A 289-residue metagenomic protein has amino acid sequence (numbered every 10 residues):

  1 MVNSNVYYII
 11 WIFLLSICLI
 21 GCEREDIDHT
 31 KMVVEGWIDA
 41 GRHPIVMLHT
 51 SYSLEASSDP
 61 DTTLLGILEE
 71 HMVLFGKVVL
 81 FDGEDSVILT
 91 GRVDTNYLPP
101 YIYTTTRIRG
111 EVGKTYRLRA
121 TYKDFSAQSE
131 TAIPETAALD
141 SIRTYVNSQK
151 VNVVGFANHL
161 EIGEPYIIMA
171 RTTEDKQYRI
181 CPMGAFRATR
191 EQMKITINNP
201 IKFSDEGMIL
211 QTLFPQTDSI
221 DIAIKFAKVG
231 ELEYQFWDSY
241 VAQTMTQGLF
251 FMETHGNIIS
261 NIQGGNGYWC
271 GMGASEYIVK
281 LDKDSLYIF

Functional and structural regions predicted by a protein language model:
M1-T30: Bacterial Sec-dependent N-terminal signal peptides
C22-F289: A sequence/structural signal for flexible, mid-protein segments enriched in small/helix-disrupting residues
